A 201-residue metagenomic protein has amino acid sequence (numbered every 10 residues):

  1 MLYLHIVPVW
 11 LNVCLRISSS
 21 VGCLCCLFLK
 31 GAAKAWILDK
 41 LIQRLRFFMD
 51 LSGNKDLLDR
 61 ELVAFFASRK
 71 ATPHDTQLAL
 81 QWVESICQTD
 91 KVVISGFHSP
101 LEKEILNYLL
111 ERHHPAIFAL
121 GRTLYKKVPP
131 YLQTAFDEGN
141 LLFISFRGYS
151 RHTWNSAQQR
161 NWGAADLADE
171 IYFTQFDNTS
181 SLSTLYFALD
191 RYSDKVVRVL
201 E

Functional and structural regions predicted by a protein language model:
L2-Y3: Short loop/turn and low-complexity linker motifs enriched in small/turn-promoting residues
I6-V7, V13, V21: Short hydrophobic alpha-helical segments enriched in small aliphatic residues
I17, G22-E201: Glycine-biased, small-residue-rich flexible motifs in mid-sequence functional cores and linkers
